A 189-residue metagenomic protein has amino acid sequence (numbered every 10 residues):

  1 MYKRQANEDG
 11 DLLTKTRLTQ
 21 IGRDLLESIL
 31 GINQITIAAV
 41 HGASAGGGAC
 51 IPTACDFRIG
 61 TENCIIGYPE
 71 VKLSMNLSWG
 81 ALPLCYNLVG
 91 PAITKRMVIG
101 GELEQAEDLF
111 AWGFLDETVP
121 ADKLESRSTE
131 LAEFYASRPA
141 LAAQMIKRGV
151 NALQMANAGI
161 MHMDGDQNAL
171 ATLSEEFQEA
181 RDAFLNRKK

Functional and structural regions predicted by a protein language model:
M1-E27, S44, S74: Glycine- (often His-adjacent) and acidic-residue-rich active-site loop that binds/positions the CoA thioester
G22, L82, P91-T94, A142-I146 (+2 more regions): A general structural signal for well-ordered alpha-helical segments in protein cores
D24-G31, A39, A45-V98, W112 (+1 more regions): CoA-thioester-processing core
F57, R96, G100-E102, D108 (+2 more regions): Well-ordered beta-strand positions
I59-C64, L115-H162: C-terminal long alpha-helix characteristic of the crotonase
M97, L109, G149, L153 (+1 more regions): Helix-loop "lid/cap" segments that line or gate small-molecule binding pockets
